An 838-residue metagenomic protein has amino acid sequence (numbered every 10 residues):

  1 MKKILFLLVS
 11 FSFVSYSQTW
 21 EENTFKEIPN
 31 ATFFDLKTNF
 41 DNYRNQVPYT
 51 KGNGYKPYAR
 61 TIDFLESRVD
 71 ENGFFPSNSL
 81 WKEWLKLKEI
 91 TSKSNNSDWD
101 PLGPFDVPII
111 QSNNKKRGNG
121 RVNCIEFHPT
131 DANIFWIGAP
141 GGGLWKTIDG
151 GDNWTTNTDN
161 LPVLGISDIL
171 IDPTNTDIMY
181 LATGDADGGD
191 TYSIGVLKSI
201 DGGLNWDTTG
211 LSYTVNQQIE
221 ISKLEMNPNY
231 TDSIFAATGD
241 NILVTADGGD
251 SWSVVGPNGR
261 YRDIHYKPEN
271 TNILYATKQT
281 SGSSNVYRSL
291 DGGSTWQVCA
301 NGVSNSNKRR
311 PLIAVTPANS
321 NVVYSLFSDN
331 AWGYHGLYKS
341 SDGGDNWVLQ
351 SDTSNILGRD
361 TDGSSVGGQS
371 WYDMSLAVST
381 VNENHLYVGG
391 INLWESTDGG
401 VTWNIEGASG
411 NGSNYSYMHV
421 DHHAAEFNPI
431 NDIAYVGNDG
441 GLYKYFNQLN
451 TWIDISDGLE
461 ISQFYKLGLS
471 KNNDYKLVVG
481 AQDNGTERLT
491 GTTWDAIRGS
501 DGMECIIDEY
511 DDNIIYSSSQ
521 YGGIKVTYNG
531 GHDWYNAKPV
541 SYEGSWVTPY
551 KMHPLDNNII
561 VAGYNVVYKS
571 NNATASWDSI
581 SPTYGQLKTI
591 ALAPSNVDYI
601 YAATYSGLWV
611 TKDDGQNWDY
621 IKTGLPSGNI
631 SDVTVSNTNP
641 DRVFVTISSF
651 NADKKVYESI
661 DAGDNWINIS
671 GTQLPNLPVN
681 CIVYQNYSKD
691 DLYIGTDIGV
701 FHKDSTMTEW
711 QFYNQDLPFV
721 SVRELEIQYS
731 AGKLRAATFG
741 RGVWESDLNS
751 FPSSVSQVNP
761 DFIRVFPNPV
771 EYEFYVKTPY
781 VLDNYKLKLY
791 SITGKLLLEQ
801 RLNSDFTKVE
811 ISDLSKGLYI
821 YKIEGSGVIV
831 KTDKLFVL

Functional and structural regions predicted by a protein language model:
I4-S12: Sec-dependent N-terminal signal peptides
L5-F6, D149, G248, V781: Intrinsically disordered, low-complexity repeat segments enriched in small/polar residues
F6-L7, V758-F766, V770-L838: C-terminal outer-membrane/trafficking sorting elements
F13-S17: Sec/Tat signal peptide C-region and signal peptidase I cleavage site
E21-S750: Beta-propeller blade termini and top-face loops
D747-F762: Low-complexity, Pro/Thr/Ser/Gly/Ala-rich linker/spacer regions in secreted, extracellular modular proteins
